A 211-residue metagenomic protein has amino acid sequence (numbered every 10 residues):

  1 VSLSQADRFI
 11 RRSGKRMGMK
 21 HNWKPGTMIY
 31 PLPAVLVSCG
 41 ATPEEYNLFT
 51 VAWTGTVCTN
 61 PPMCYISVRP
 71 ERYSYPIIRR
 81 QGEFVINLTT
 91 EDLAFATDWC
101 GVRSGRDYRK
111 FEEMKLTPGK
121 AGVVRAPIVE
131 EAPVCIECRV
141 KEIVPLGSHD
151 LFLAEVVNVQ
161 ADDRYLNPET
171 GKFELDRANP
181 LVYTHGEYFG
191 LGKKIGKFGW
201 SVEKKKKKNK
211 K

Functional and structural regions predicted by a protein language model:
S2: Catalytic toxin/effector domains delivered as secreted proteins or via bacterial secretion systems
F9-K211: Basic, polyanion-binding surface patches
